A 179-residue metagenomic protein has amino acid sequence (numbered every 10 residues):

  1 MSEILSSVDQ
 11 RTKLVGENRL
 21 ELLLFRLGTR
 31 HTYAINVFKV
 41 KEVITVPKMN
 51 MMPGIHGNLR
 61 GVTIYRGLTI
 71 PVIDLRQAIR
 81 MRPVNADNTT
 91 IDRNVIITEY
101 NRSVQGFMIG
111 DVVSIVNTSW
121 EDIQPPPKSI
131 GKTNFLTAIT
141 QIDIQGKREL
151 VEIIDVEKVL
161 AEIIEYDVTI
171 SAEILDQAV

Functional and structural regions predicted by a protein language model:
M1-V179: An acidic, low-aromatic, low-complexity terminal/linker signal
